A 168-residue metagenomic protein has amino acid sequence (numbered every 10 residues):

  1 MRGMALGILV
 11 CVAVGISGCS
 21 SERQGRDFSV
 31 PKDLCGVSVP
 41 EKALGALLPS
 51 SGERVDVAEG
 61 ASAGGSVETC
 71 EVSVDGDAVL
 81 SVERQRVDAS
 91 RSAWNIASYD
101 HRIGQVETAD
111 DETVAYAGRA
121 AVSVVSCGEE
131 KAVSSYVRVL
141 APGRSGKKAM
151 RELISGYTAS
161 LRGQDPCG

Functional and structural regions predicted by a protein language model:
M1-C11, Q24-D27: N-terminal export and membrane-targeting signals
G15-G18: C-terminal motif of bacterial Sec signal peptides marking the signal peptidase cleavage site
S21-G168: A small/polar (G/S/T-enriched), proline-flanked helix-loop surface module common in exported/cell-envelope proteins
